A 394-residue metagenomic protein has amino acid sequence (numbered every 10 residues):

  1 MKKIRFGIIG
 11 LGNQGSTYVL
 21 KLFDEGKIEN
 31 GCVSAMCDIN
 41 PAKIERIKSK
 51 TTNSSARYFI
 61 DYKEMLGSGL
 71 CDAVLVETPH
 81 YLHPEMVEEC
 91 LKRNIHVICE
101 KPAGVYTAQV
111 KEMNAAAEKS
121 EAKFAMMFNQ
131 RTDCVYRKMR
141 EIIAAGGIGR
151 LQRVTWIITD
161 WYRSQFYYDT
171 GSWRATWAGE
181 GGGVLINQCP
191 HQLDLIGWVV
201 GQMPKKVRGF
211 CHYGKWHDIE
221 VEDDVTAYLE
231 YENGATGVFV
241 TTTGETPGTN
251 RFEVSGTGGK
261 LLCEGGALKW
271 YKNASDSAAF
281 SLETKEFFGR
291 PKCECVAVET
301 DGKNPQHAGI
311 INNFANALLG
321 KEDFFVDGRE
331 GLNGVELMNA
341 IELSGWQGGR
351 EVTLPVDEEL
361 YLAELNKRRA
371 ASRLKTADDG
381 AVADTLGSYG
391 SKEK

Functional and structural regions predicted by a protein language model:
M1-N53: N-terminal Rossmann-like dinucleotide-binding module
S55-Y62: Conserved SAM-binding strand-loop segment of SAM-dependent methyltransferases
A73, P79-R131, G146: Beta-strand-loop-alpha-helix segment that lines the small-molecule cofactor/substrate pocket of alpha/beta enzymes
E77-T78, V240, G256: Short, well-ordered coil/turn residues at beta-beta hairpins and beta-strand->alpha-helix junctions within
N94, E121, G146, G234 (+2 more regions): Glycine-centered short loops/turns at secondary-structure junctions
Q130-D218, G348: Predominantly a Rossmann-like dinucleotide-binding segment in NAD(P)-dependent oxidoreductases
P190, W216, V240-G248: Glycine-rich phosphate/pyrophosphate-binding beta-alpha loops
T226, Y231, T257-R329, R350-T353 (+1 more regions): C-terminal glycine/acidic-rich active-site capping loop/insertion
